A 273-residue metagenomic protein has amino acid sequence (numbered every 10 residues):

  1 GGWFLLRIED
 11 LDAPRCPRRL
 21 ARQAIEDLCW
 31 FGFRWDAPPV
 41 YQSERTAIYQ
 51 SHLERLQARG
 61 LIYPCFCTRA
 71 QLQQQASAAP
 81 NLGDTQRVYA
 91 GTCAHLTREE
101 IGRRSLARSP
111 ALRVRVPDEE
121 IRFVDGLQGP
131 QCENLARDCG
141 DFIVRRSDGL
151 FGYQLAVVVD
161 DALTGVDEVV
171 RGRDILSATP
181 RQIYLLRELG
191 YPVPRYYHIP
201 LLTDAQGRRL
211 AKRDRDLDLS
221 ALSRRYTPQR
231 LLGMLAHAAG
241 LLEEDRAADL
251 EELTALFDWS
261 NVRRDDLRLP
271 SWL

Functional and structural regions predicted by a protein language model:
G1-P80, R173-D174, A178-Y191, A248: N-terminal Rossmann-like or analogous alpha/beta NTP/dinucleotide-binding catalytic cores that position adenine
F4, F123-V124, F257, L269: Aromatic-residue hotspot detector
E26, S51, Q74, H95 (+4 more regions): Charged/polar, solvent-exposed surface patches and flexible loops
F33-S43, Y63-Q75, T92-S105, P200-T203 (+2 more regions): Short, surface-exposed, charge-dense and proline/glycine-enriched linear segments
A37, L61-C67, T85-L96, A136 (+3 more regions): Short, exposed beta-strand "edge-strand" segments with a Pro/Gly-rich flavor and a Y/T-containing core
E44-R59, L82-A90, R108-D118, A238-T254: Short secondary-structure transition/capping segments
T68, S177-A178, E188-L273: Catalytic adenosine-cofactor/nucleotide-binding cores of aminoacyl-tRNA synthetases and other
A70-A211, D218-L222: Active-site cores that bind ATP or allylic diphosphates and position pyrophosphate for catalysis
